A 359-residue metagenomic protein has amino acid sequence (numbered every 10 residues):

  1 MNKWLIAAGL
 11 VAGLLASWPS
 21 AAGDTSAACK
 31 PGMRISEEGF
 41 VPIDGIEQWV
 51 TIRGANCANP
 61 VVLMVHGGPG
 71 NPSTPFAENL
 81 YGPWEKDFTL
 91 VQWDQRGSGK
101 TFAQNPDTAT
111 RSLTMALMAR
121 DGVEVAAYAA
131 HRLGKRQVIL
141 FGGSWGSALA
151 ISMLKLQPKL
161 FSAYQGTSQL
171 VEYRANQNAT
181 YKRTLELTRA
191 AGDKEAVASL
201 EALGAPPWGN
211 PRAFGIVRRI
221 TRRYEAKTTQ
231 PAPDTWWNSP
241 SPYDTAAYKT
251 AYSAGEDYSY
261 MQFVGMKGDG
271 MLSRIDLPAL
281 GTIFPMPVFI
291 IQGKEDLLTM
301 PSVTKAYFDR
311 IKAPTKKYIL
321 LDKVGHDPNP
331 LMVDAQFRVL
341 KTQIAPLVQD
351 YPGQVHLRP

Functional and structural regions predicted by a protein language model:
P72-Y81: The serine-hydrolase catalytic nucleophile loop
E85-A103: Conserved alpha/beta-hydrolase
L117-Q137: Conserved acidic catalytic loop of the alpha/beta-hydrolase fold
A148, K159-P207: A catalytic-pocket lid/entrance helix-loop region that shapes and gates access to the active site across common
L185-E186, A191-A279, M286: Alpha/beta-hydrolase
F284, I290-Q292: Short beta-strand/loop motif that positions the catalytic acidic residue of the alpha/beta-hydrolase fold
L297-V303: Conserved alpha/beta-hydrolase "acid-adjacent" motif
D322-P359: Catalytic active-site module of serine/aspartate enzymes centered on a nucleophile-bearing elbow/loop
